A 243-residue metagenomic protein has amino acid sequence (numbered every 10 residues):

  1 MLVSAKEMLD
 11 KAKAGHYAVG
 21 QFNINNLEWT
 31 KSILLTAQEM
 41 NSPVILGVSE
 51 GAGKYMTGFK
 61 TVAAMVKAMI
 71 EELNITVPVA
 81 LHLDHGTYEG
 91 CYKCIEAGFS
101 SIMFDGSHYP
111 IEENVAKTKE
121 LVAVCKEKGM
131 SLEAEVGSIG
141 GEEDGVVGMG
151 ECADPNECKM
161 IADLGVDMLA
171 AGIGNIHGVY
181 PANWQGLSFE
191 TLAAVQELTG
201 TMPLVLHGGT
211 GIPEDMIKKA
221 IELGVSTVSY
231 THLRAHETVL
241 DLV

Functional and structural regions predicted by a protein language model:
M1-V19: N-terminal amphipathic alpha-helix/helix-capping segment at the start of soluble metabolic enzymes
V19-F22, V44-G47, V79-L83, I102-F104 (+4 more regions): Hydrophobic faces of well-ordered beta-strands that scaffold small-molecule active sites in alpha/beta enzyme cores
F22-N25, A80-L83, S107, G150 (+2 more regions): Glycine- and other small-residue-rich loops at beta-strand/loop junctions that grip anionic moieties
L27-V44, A64-A68, E72, Y88-H108 (+5 more regions): Alpha/beta enzyme core
E89-K93, G211-L223: Catalytic cores of alpha/beta
M168-K218: Catalytic alpha/beta core domains of metabolic enzymes, predominantly
T231-T238: Conserved small/polar residues in nucleotide/adenosyl-binding loops
